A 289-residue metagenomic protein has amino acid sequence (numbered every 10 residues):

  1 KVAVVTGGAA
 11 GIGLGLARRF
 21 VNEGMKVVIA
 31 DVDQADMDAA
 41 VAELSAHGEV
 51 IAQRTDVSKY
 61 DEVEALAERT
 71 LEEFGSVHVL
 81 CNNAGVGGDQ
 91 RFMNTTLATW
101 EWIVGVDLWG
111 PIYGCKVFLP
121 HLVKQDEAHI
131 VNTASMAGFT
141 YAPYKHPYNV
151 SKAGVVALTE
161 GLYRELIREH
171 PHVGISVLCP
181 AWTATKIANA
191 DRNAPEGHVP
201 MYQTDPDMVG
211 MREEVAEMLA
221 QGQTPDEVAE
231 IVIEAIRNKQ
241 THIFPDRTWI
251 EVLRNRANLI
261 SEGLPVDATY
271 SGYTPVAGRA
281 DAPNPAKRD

Functional and structural regions predicted by a protein language model:
K1-V28: Canonical Rossmann dinucleotide-binding motif of NAD(H)/NADP(H)-dependent dehydrogenases/reductases, specifically
E23-A39: Conserved glycine-rich Rossmann-like NAD(P)H-binding loop of the short-chain dehydrogenase/reductase
Q34-A35, R54-A65, L97: The beta1-alpha1 cofactor-binding region of Rossmann-like NAD(H)/NADP(H)-dependent oxidoreductases
R91-F92, T99-E101: Substrate-binding pocket helix/loop in short-chain dehydrogenase/reductase
C115, S151: Active-site helix of classical SDR
S135: Residue(s) in the substrate-gating loop at a strand-loop-helix junction that position the organic substrate next
R168-H242: SDR active-site lid
